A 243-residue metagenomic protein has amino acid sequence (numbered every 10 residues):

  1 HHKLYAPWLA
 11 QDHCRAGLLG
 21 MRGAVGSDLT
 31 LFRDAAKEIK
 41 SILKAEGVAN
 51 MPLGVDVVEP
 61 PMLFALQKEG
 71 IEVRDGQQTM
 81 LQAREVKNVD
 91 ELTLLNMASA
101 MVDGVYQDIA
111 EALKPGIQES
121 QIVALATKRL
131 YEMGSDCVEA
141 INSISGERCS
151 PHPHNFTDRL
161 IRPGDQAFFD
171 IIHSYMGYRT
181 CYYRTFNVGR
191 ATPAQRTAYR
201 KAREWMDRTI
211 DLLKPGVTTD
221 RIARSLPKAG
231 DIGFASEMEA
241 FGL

Functional and structural regions predicted by a protein language model:
H1-L243: Active-site neighborhoods and metal-handling regions in enzymes and metal-associated proteins
